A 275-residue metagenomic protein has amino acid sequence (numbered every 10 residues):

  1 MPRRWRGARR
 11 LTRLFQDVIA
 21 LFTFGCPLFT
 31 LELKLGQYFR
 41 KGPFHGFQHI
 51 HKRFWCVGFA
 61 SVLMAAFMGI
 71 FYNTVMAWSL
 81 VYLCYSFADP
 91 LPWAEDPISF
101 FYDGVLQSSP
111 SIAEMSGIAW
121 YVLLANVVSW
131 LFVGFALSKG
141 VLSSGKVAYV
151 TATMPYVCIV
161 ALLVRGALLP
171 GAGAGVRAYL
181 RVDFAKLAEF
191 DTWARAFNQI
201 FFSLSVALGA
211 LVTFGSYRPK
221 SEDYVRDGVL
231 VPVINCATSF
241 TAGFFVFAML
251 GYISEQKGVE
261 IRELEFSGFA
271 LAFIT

Functional and structural regions predicted by a protein language model:
M1, G145-T275: Membrane-embedded translocation segments of transport machinery
M1-L21, H49, K146, R165: Signal-peptide-cleavage-adjacent N-terminal segments of secreted and extracellular proteins
R4-W5, Y38-A60, V75-F135, V141 (+1 more regions): Inter-helical loop and helix-membrane interface segments of multi-pass membrane transporters/permeases
T12-D17, C56, E222-V231: Membrane-interface alpha-helices at helix entry/exit sites of multi-pass transporters
Q16-K52, N73, L169: Juxtamembrane transmembrane-helix boundary signature
V18, F22-C26, V127-L131, Y156-V160 (+1 more regions): Generic alpha-helical transmembrane segments of integral inner-membrane proteins, especially permease/transport modules
V18-T23, A60-F71, L124-F132, A194-S205: Hydrophobic alpha-helical transmembrane segments of multi-pass membrane proteins
K52-Y85, L137, T153-V164, D227-V246: Early transmembrane alpha-helices of polytopic membrane proteins
